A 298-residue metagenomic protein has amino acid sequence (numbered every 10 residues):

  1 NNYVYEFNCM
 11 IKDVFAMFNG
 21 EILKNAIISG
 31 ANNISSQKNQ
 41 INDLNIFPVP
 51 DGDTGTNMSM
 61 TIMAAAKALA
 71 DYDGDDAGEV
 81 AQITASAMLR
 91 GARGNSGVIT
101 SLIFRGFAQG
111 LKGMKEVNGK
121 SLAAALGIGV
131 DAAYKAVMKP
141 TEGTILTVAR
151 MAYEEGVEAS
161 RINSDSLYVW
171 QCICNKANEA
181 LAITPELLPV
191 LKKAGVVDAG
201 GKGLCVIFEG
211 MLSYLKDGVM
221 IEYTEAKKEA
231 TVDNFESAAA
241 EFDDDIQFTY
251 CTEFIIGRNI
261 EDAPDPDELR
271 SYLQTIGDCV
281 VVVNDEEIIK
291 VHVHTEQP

Functional and structural regions predicted by a protein language model:
N2-P298: N-terminal loops that bind phosphate or other acidic moieties and the adjacent beta-alpha structural core
